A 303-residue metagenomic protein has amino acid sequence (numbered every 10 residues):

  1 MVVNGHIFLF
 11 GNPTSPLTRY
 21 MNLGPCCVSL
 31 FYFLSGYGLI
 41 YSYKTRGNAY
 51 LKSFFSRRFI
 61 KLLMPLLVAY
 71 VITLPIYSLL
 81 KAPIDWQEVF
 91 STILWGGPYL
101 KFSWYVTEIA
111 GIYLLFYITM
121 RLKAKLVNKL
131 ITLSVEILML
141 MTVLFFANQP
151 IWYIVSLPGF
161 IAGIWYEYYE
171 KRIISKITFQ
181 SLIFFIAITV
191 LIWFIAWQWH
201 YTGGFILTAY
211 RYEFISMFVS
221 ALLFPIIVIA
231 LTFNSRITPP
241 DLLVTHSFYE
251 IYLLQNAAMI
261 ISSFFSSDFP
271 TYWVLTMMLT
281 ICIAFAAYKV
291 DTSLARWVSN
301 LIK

Functional and structural regions predicted by a protein language model:
M1-G5, A69, K129-V143, I186-T189: Small-polar-interrupted transmembrane alpha-helices in polytopic inner-membrane proteins
V2-N12, L74-S78: Alpha-helical transmembrane segments of multi-pass membrane proteins
G11-R19, I84-I93, H200-T208, F264-F265: Membrane-interface helix termini and inter-helical loops of multi-pass transporters
M21-Y32, Y41-Y77, A82-P98, I112 (+4 more regions): Transmembrane alpha-helical segments and their boundary/interface "anchor" motifs in multi-pass integral membrane
F31-Y32, G38-Y41, T73-F160, E167 (+1 more regions): Hydrophobic alpha-helical segments with transmembrane-like composition
F33, Y37-K44, I112, F116-M120 (+7 more regions): Hydrophobic transmembrane alpha-helices
F145-A147, W152-A162, Y168-E250, L254-S262 (+1 more regions): Alpha-helical transmembrane segments and terminal signal-anchor/GPI-anchor hydrophobic tails, characterized by long
S293-K303: Membrane-proximal cytoplasmic C-terminal regulatory module of class A 7TM GPCRs
